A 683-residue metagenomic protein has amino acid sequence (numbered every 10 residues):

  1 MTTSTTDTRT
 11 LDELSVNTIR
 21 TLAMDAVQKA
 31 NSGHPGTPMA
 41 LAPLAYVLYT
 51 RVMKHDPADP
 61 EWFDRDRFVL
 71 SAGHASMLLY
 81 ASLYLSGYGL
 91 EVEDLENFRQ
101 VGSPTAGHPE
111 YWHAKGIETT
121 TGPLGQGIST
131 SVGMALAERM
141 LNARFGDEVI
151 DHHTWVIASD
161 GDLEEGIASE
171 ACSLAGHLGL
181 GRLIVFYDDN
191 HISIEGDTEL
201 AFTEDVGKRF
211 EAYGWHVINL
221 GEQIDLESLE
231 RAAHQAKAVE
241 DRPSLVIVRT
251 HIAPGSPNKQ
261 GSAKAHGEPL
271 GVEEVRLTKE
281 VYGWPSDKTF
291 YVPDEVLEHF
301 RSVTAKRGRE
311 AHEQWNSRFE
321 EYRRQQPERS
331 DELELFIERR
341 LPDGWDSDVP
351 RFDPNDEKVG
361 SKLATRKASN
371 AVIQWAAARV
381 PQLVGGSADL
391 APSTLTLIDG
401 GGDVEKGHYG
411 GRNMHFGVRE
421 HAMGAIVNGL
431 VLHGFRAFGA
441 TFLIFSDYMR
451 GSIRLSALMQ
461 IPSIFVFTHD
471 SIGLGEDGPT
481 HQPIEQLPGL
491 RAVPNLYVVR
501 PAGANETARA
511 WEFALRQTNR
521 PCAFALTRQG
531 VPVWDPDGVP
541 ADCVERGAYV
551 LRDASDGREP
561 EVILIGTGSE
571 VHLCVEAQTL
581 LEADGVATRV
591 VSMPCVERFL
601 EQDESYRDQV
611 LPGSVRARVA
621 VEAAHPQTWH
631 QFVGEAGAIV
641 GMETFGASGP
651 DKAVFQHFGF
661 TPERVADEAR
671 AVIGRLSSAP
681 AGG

Functional and structural regions predicted by a protein language model:
T8-R9, A26-P35, F63-S71, H113-G125 (+2 more regions): A short glycine/serine-rich beta->alpha loop
R9-T21, M53-H55, E91-H113, A391-E405 (+2 more regions): Acidic-glycine-rich active-site phosphate/pyrophosphate-binding loop
T18-S32, Y187-N190: N-terminal capping segment at the start of a domain
A30, D66-R67, I117-T120, D147-E165 (+5 more regions): A short, small-residue-rich loop immediately preceding and capping a beta-strand
A40-L178, L397-I398, L430: Cofactor-binding active-site loop characterized by glycine-rich and histidine/acidic residues
F63-D64, S244-S256, Q260-P342: Terminal amphipathic helices with adjacent charged low-complexity linkers/tails
Q100-W112, T130, L136, M140-D151 (+4 more regions): Thiamine diphosphate
S317-P462, R520, V539-R552, R558-E559 (+4 more regions): Non-catalytic terminal/interface segments that mediate subunit docking, oligomerization, and allosteric communication
